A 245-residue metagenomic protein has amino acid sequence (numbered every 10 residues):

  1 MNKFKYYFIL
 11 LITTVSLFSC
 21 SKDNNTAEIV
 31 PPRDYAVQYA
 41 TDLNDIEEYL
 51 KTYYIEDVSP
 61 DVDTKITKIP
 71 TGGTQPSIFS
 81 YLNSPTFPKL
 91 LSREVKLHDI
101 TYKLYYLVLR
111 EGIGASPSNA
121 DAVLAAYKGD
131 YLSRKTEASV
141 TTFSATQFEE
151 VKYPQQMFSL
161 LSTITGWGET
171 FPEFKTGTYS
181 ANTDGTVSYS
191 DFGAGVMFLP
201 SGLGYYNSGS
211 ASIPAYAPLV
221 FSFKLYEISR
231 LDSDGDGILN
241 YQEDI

Functional and structural regions predicted by a protein language model:
M1-F8: Bacterial N-terminal signal peptides that target proteins for export
L11-T13: Short, linear, compositionally biased motifs with a strong N-terminal bias
V15-S19: C-terminal motif of bacterial Sec signal peptides marking the signal peptidase cleavage site
S21-I245: Cross-family detector of peptidyl-prolyl cis-trans isomerase
